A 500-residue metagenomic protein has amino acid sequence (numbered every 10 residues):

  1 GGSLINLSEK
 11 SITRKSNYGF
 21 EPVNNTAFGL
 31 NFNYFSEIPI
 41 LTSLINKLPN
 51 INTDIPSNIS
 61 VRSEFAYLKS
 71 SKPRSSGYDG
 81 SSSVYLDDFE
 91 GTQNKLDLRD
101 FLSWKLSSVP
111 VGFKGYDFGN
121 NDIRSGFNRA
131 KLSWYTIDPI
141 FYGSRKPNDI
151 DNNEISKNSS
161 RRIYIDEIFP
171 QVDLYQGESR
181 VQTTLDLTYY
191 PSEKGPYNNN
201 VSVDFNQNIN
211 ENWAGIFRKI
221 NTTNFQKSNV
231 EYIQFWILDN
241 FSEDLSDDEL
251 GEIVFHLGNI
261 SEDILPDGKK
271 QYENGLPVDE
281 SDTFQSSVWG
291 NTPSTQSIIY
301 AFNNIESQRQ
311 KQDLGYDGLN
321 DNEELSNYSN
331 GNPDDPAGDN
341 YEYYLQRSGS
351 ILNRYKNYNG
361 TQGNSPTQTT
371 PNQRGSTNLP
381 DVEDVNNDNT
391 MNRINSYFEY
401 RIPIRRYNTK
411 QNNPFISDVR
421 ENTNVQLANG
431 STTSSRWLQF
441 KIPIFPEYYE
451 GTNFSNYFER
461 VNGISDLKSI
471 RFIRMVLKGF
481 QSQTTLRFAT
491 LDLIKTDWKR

Functional and structural regions predicted by a protein language model:
G1-R500: Surface-exposed, low-hydrophobicity segments enriched in Gly/Pro/acidic/Ser residues that characterize the mature
